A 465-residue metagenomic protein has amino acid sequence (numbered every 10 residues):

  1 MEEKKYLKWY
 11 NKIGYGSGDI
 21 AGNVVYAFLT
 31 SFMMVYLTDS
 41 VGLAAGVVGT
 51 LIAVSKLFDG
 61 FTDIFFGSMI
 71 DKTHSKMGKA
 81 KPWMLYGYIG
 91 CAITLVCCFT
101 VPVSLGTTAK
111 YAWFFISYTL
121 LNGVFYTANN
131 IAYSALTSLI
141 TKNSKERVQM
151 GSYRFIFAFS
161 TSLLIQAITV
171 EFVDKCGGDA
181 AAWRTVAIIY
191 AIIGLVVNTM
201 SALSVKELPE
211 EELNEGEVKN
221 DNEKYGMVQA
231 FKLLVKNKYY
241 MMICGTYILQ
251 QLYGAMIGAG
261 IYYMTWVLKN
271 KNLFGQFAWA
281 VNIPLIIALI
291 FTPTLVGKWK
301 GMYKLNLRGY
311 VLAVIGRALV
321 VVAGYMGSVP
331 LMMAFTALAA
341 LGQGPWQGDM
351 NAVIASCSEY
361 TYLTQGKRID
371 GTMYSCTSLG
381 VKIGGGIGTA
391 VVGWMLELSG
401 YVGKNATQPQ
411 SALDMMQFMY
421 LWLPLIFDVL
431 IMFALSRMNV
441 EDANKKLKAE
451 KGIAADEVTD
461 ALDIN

Functional and structural regions predicted by a protein language model:
E2-N465: Membrane-embedded alpha-helical bundles of multi-pass transporters/translocases, especially carrier/permease families
